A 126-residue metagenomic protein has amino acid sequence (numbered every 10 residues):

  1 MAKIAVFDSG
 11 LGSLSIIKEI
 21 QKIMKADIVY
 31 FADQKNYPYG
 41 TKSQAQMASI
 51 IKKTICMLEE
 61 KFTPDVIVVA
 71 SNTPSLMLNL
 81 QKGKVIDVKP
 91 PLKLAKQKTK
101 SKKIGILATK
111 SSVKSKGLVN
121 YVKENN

Functional and structural regions predicted by a protein language model:
M1-N126: Non-catalytic structural scaffold of enzyme domains
